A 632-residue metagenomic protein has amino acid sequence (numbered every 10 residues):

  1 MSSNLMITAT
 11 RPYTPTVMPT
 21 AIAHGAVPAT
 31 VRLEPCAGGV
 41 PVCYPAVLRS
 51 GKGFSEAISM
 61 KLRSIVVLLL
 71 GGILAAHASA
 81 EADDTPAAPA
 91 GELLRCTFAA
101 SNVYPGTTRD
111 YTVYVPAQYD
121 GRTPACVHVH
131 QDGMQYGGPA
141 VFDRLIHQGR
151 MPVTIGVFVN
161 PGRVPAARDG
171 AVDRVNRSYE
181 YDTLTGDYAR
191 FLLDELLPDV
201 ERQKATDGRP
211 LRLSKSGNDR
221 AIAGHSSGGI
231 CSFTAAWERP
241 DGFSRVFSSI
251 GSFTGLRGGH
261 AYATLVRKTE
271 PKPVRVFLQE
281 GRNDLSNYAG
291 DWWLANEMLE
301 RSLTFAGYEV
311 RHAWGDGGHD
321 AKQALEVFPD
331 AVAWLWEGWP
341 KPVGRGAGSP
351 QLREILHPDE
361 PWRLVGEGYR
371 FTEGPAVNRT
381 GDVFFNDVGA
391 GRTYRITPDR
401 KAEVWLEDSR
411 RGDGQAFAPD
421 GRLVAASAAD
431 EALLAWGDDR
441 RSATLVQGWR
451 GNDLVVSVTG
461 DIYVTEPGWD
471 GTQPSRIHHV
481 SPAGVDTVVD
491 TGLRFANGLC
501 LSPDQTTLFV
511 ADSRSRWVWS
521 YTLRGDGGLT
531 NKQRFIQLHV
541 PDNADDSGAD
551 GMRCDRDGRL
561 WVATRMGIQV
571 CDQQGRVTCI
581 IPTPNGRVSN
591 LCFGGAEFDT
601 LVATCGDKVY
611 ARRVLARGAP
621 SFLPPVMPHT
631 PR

Functional and structural regions predicted by a protein language model:
G53, E81-G344: Non-catalytic cap/lid and distal C-terminal segments of serine-dependent acyl enzymes
G344-P361, H629: Blade/loop signatures of beta-propeller domains
W362-G366, K401-L406, R441-V446, V485-D490 (+2 more regions): A short beta-strand motif characteristic of beta-propeller blades
E367-D382, D408-S427, E431-A432, G448-R476 (+3 more regions): Beta-rich, blade/repeat-based domains predominating in secreted/periplasmic proteins but also intracellular
V388, A428, P467-W469, S513 (+5 more regions): Short loop/turn segments immediately following the C-termini of beta-strands
R392-Y394, A432-L434, R476-H478, W517-W519 (+2 more regions): A short loop-to-beta-strand structural motif that recurs across blades of beta-propeller domains
Y521-G528, V614-P620: Short loop/turn segments immediately following beta-strands, especially the blade-tip and inter-blade linker loops
C592-R632: Blade-level signature of beta-propeller repeat domains, shared across WD40, Kelch, NHL, RCC1 and BNR/Asp-box propellers
